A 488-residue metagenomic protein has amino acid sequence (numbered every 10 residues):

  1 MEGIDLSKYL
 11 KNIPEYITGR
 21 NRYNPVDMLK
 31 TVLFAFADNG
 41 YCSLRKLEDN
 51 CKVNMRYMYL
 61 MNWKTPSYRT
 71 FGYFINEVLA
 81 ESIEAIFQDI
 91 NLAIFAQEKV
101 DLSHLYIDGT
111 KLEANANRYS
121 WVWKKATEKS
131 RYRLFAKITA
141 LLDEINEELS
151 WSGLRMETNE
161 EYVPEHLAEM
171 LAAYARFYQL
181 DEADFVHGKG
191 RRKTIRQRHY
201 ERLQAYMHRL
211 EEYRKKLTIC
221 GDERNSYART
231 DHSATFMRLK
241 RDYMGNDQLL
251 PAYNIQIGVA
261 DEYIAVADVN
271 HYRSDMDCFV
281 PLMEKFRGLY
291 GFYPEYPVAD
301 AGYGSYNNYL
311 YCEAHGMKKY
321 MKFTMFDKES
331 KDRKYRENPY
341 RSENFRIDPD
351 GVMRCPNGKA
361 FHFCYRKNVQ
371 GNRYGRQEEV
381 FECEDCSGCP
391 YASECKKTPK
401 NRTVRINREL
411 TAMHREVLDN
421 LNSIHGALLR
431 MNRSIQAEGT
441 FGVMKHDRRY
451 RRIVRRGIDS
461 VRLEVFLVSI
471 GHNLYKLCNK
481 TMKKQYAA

Functional and structural regions predicted by a protein language model:
M1-K30, F36, R408: Basic, short loop/linker segments at the boundary and entry of helix-turn-helix/winged-helix-like folds
N21, V32, G40-V53, K64-A488: Anion-binding and metal-coordination hotspots
